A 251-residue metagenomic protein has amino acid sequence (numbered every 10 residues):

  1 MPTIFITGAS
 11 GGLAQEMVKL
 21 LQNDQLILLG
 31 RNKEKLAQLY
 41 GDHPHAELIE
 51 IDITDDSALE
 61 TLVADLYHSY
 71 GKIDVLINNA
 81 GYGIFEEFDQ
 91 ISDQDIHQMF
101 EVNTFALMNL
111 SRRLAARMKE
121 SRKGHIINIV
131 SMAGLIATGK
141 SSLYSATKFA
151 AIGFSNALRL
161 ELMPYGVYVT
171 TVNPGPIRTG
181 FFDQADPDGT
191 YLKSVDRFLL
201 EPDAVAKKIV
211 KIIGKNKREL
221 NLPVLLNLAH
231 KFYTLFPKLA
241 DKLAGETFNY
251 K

Functional and structural regions predicted by a protein language model:
S10-G11: Conserved glycine-rich cofactor-binding loop
N23-Q38: Conserved glycine-rich Rossmann-like NAD(P)H-binding loop of the short-chain dehydrogenase/reductase
H43-S57: Rossmann-fold cofactor-recognition segment
E87-F88, S92-H97: Substrate-binding pocket helix/loop in short-chain dehydrogenase/reductase
S111, T147: Active-site helix of classical SDR
S131: Residue(s) in the substrate-gating loop at a strand-loop-helix junction that position the organic substrate next
P164-V224: SDR active-site lid
